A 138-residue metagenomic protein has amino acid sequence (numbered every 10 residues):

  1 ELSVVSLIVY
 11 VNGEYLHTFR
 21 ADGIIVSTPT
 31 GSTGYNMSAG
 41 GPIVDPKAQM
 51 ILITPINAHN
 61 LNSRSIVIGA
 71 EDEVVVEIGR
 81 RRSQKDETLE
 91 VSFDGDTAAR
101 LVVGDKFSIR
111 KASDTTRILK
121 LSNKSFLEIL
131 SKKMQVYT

Functional and structural regions predicted by a protein language model:
E1-D22, T33-T138: Catalytic phosphate-donor-binding core of small-molecule kinases
G23-S27: AMP-binding/adenylate-forming core of the ANL superfamily
T30: Single, functionally critical "micro-switch" positions that shape active/binding sites and transmembrane helices
